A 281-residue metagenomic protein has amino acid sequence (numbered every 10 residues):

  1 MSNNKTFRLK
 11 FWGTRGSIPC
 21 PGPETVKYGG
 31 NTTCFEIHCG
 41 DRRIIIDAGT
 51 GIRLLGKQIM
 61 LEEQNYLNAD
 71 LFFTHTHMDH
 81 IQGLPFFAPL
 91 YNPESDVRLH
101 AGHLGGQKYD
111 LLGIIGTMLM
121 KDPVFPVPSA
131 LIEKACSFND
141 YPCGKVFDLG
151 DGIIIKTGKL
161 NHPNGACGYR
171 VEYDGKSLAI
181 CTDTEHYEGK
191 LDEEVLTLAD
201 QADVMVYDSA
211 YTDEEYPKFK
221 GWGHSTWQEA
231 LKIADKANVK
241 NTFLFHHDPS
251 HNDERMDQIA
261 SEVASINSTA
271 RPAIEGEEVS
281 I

Functional and structural regions predicted by a protein language model:
M1-A179, K190, V195, M256-I281: Binuclear metal-dependent hydrolase catalytic cores
S177, E185-E275: Cap/insert and terminal regions of metallo-dependent hydrolase folds
T182: Cofactor-binding loops of NAD(P)H-dependent oxidoreductases, dominated by short-chain dehydrogenase/reductases
